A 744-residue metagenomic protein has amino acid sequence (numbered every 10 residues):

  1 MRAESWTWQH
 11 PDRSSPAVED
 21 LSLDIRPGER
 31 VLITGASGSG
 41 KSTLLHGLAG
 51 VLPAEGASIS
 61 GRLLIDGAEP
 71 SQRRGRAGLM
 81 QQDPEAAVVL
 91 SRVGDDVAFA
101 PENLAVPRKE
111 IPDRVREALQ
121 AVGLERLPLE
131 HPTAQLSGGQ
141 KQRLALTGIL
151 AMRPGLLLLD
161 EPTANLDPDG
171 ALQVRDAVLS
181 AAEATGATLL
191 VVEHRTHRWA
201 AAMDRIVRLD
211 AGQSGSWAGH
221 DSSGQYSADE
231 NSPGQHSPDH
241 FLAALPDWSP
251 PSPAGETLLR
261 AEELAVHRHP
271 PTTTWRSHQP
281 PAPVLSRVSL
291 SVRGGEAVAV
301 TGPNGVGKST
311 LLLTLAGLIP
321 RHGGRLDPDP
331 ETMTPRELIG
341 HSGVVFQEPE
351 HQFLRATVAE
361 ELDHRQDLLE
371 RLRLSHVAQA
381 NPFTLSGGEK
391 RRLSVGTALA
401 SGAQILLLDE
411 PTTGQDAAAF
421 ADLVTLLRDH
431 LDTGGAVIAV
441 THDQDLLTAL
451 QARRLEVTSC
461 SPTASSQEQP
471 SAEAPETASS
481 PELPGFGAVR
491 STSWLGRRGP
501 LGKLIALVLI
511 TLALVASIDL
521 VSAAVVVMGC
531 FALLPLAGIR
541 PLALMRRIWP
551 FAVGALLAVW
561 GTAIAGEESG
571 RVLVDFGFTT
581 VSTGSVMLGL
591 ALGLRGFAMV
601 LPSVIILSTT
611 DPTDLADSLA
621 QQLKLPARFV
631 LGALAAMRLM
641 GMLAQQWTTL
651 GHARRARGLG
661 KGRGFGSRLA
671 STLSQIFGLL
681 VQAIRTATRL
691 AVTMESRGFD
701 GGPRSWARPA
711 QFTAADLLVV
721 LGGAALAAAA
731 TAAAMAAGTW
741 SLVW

Functional and structural regions predicted by a protein language model:
T34-A36, T301-P303: The feature captures the beta-strand-to-loop junction immediately N-terminal to the Walker
A49, A316: Helix-to-loop junction immediately C-terminal to a conserved catalytic motif
E110-L127, R365-V377: Conserved ABC ATPase "signature" region
P132-L136, Q140, N381-L385, E389: Conserved ABC ATPase signature
L146-T147, V395: Hydrophobic anchor residue at the start of the ABC signature
I149-L150, A398-L399: ABC ATPase C-loop
L157-E161, L406-E410: Catalytic Walker B motif of ABC-type/P-loop ATPase nucleotide-binding domains
P475-S522, V526-P535, Q645-W744: Transmembrane alpha-helix interface motif
